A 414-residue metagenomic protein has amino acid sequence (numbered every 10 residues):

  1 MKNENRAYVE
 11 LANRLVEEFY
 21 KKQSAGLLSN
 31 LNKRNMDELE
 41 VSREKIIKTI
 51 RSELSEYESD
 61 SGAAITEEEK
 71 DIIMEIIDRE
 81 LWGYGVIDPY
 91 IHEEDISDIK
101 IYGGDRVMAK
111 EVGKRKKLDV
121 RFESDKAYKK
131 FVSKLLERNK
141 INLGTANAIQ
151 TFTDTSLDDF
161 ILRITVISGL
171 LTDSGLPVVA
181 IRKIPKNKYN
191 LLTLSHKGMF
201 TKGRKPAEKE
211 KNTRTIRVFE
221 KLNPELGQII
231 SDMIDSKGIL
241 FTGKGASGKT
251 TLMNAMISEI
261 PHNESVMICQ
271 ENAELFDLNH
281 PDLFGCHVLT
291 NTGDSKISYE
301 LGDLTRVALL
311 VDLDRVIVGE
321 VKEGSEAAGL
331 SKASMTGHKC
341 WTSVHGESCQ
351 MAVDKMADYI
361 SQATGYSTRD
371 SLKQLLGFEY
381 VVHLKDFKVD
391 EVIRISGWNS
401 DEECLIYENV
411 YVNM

Functional and structural regions predicted by a protein language model:
M1-D159: N-terminal accessory targeting/assembly segments
I99, V166, G337, F378: Residue-level signature of catalytic and energy-coupling elements of molecular machines, predominantly ATP/GTP-dependent
K110-S236: P-loop NTP-binding catalytic core
G227, I234-G245, A255-L376, D386: Switch/coupling sub-region of P-loop NTPases
G248-K249: Conserved glycine(s) of the Walker
L375-M414: Conserved P-loop NTPase
